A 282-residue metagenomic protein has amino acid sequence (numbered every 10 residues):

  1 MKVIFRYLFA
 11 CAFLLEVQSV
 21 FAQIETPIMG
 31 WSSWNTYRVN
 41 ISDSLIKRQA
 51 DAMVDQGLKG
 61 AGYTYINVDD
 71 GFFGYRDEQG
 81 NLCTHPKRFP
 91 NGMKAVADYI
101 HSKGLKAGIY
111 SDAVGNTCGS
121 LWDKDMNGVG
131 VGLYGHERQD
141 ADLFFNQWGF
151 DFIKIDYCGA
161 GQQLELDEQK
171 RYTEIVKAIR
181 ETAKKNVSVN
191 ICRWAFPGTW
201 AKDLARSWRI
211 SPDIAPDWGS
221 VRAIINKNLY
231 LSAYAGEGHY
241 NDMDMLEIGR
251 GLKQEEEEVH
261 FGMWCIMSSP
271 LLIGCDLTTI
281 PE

Functional and structural regions predicted by a protein language model:
M1-Q23: Bacterial Sec-dependent N-terminal signal peptides
Q23-K47, A52, V176-I179, K185-V187: N-terminal module-boundary/linker segments of secreted carbohydrate-active enzymes
W34-T36, G71-F73, D112-N116, C158-A160 (+3 more regions): Active-site beta-loop-alpha junctions enriched in small/polar residues
L45, Q49, M53-L164: Aromatic-lined carbohydrate-binding/catalytic grooves of carbohydrate-active enzymes
Y110-V114, C118, L166, V176 (+1 more regions): Intrinsically disordered, low-complexity acidic segments that are enriched in bulky aromatics
H136, K170, N186-D276: Glycan-recognition surfaces
D151-F152, C158-A160, E165-V187: Extracytoplasmic, non-cytosolic globular domains
L277-E282: Non-catalytic C-terminal accessory modules of carbohydrate-active enzymes
